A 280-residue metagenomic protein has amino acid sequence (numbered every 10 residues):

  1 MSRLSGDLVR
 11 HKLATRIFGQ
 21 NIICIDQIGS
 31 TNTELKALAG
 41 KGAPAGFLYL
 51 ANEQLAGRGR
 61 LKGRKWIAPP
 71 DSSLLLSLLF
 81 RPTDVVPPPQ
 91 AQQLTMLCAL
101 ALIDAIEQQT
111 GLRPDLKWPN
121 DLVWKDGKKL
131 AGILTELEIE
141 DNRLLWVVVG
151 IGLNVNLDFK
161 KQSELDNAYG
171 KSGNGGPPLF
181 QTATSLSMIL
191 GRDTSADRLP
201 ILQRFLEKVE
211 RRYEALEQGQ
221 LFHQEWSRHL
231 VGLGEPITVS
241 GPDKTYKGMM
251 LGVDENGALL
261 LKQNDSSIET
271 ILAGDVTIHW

Functional and structural regions predicted by a protein language model:
M1-Q108, S195: N-terminal lobe of the biotin/lipoate ligase/transferase fold
I17, T83-P114, W124-W280: Long, positively charged amphipathic alpha-helical accessory segments at protein N-termini or as interdomain linkers
D121: Conserved active-site carboxylates
